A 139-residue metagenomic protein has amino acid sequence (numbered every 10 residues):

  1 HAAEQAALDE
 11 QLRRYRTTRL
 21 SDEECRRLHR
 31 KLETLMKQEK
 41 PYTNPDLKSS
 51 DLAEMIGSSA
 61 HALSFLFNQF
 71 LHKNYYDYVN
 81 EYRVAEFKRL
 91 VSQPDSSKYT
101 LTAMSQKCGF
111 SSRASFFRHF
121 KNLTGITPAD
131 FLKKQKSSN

Functional and structural regions predicted by a protein language model:
H1-A103, K107, H119-N122, A129-D130 (+1 more regions): Membrane-proximal linker segments that couple transmembrane helices to downstream signaling/catalytic modules
A60, S112-A114: The DNA-contacting recognition helix of HTH DNA-binding domains and analogous helical DNA-recognition elements
S115, T124: Ser/Thr-centric signal marking residues that sit in or immediately flank functional binding/regulatory motifs
